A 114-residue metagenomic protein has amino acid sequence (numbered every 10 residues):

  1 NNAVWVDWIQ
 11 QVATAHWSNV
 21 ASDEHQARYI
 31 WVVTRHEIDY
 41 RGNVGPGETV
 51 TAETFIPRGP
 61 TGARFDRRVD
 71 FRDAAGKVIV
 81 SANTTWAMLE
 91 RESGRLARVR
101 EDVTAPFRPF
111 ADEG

Functional and structural regions predicted by a protein language model:
N1-R35, L89-G114: Hot-dog-fold acyl-thioester-processing enzymes
T34-R41, A52-E53, D66: Short structured motifs
N43-T49, P57-G114: HotDog/MaoC-like acyl-thioester-processing domains
